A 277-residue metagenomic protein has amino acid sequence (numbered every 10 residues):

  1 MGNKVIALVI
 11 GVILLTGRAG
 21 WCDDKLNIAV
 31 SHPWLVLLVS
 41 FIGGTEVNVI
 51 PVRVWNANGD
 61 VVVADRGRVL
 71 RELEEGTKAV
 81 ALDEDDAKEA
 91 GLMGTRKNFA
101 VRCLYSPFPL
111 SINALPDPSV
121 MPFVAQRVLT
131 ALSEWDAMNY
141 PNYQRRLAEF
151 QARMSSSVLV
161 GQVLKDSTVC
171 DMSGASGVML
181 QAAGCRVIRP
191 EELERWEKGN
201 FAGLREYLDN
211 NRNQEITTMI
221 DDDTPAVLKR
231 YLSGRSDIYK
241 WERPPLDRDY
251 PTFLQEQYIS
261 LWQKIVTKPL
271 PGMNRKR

Functional and structural regions predicted by a protein language model:
K4-G17: Bacterial N-terminal signal peptides
C22-R277: Extracytoplasmic metal-acquisition and chelation regions
